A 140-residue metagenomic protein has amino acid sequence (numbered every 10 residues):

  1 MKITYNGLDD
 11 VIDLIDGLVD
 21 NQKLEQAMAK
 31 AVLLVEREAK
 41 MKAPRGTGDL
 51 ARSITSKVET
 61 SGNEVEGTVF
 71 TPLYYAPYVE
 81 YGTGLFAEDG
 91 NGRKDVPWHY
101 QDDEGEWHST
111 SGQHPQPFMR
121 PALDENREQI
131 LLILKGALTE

Functional and structural regions predicted by a protein language model:
M1-A76, E88-E140: Short, Lys/Arg-rich flexible segments
Y78-E80: His/Glu-rich zincin catalytic helix
G84-L85: Short, surface-exposed loop/helix-turn segments at secondary-structure junctions that function as lids/hinges flanking
